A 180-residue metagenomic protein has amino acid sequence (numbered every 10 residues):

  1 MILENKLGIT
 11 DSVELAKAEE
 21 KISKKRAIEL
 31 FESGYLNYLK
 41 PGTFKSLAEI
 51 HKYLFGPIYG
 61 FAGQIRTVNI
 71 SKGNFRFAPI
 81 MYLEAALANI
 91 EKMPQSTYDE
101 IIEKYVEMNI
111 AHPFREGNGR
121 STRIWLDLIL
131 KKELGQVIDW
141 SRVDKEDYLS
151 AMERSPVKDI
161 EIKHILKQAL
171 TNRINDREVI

Functional and structural regions predicted by a protein language model:
M1-I180: FIC/Doc superfamily catalytic core
